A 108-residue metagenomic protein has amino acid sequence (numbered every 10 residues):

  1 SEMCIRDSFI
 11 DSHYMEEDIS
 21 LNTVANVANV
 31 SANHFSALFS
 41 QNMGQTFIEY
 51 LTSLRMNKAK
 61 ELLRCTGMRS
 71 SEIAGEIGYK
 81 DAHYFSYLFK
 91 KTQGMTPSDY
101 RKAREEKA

Functional and structural regions predicted by a protein language model:
M3-I5: Short, small-residue-biased leader/transition segments that mark boundaries at the very start of proteins
D7-I19, F39-M43, K60-R69, F89 (+1 more regions): Basic, amphipathic alpha-helical hairpins
F9, Y14, F39, F47-Y50 (+4 more regions): Conserved hydrophobic/aromatic "anchor" residues that stabilize well-ordered secondary structure elements
D18-L21, A28, E49: Conserved phosphate/pyrophosphate-binding and hydrolysis machinery centered on Walker-type P-loop NTPases, extending
T23-S31, F35, F39, I73-K80 (+2 more regions): Append "Primarily bacterial transcriptional regulators
Q41-K80, K102-A108: Terminal helix-turn-helix DNA-binding modules in bacterial transcription factors
Y87-A108: …primarily DNA-binding HTH/wHTH and HhH modules…
